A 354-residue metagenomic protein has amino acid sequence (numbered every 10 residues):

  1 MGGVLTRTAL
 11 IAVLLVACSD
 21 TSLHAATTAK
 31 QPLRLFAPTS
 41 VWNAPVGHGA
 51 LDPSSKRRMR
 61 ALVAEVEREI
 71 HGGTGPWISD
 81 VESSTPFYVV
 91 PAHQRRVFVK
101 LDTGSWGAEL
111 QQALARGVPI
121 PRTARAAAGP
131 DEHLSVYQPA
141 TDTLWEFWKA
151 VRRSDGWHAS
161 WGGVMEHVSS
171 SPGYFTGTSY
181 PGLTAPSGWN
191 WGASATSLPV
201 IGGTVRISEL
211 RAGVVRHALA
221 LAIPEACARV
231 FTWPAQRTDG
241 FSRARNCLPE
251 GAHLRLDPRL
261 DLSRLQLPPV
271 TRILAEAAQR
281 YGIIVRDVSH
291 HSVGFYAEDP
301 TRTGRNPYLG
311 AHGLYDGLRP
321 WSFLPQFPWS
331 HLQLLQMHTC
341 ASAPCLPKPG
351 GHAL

Functional and structural regions predicted by a protein language model:
M1-A9: Bacterial N-terminal signal peptides that target proteins for export
L5, C18-T21, L144: Intrinsically disordered, low-complexity segments enriched in Ser/Pro/Gly/Ala and basic residues
T8-A17: Bacterial N-terminal signal peptides
A12, S22-H24: Cleavable N-terminal signal peptides
A26-L354: Short, surface-exposed polybasic-aromatic patches that bind anionic ligands, especially phosphate groups
